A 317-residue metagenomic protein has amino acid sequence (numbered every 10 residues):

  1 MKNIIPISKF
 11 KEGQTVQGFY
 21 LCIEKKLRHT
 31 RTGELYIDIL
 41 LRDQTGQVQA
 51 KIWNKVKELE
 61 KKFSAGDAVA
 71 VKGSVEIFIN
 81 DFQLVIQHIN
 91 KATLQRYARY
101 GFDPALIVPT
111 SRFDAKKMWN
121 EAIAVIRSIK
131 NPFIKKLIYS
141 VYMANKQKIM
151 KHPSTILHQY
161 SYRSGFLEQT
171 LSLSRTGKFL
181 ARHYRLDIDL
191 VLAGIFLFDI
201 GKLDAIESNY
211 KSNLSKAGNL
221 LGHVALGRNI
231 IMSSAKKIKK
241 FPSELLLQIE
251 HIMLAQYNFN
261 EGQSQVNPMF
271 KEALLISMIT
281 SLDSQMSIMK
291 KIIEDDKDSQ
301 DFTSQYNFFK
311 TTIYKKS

Functional and structural regions predicted by a protein language model:
M1-V16: OB-fold nucleic-acid-binding modules
T15-G18, I23: N-terminal transmembrane signal-anchor/hairpin module of polytopic inner-membrane proteins
Y20, G66, L173, T280: Divalent metal-coordination and catalytic microenvironments
K25-L35, Q47-Q49, K55-D103: OB-fold single-stranded nucleic acid-binding module
D38-D43: Short, acidic/hydrophobic/Gly-rich beta-strand patch recurrent on exposed beta strands that often constitutes part
R96-G218, S243: Acidic/His-rich, divalent-metal-binding segments that scaffold phosphate/diphosphate chemistry
L157-Y162, E168-Q169, F179-D296: Divalent metal-dependent catalytic cores for phosphoryl transfer on phosphate-bearing substrates
S277, S299-S317: N-terminal intrinsically disordered, cationic/polar leader segments that include organellar targeting peptides
